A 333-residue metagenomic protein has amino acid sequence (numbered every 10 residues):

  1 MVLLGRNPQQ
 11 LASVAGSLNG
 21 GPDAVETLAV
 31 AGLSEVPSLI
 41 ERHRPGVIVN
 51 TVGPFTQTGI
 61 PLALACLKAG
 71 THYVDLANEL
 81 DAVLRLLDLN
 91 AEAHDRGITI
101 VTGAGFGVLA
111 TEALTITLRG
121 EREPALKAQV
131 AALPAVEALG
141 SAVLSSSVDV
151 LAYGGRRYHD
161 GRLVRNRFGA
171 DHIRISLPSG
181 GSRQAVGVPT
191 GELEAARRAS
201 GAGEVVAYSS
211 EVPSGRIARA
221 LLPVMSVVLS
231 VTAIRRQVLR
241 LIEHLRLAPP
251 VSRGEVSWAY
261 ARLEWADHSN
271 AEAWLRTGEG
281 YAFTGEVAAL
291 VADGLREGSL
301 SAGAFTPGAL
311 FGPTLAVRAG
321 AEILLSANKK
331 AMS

Functional and structural regions predicted by a protein language model:
V2-L3: Conserved beta-strand positions in the Rossmann-like core of class I SAM-dependent methyltransferases
N7-Q10: Helix N-cap at the beta1-alpha1 junction of Rossmann-like dinucleotide-binding domains, i.e., the first residues
L18-R85: NAD(P)H-binding glycine-rich loop region in Rossmannoid oxidoreductase-like domains and their noncatalytic homologs
A24-E26, H72, T99, G203-V206: Conserved beta-strand segments of alpha/beta enzyme cores
F55-G155, H159, A195, A199: Glycine-/Pro-rich loop/turn segments that contact NAD(P) or position catalytic residues in Rossmann-like domains
A110-L114, P189-E192, F283-A288: Catalytic-loop motifs flanking and including active-site residues across diverse enzymes
G120-E272, A282: Active-site-lining helix/loop region of Rossmann-like oxidoreductase modules
P249-S333: C-terminal helical cap and adjacent loop that interface with cofactors, partners, or active-site loops
